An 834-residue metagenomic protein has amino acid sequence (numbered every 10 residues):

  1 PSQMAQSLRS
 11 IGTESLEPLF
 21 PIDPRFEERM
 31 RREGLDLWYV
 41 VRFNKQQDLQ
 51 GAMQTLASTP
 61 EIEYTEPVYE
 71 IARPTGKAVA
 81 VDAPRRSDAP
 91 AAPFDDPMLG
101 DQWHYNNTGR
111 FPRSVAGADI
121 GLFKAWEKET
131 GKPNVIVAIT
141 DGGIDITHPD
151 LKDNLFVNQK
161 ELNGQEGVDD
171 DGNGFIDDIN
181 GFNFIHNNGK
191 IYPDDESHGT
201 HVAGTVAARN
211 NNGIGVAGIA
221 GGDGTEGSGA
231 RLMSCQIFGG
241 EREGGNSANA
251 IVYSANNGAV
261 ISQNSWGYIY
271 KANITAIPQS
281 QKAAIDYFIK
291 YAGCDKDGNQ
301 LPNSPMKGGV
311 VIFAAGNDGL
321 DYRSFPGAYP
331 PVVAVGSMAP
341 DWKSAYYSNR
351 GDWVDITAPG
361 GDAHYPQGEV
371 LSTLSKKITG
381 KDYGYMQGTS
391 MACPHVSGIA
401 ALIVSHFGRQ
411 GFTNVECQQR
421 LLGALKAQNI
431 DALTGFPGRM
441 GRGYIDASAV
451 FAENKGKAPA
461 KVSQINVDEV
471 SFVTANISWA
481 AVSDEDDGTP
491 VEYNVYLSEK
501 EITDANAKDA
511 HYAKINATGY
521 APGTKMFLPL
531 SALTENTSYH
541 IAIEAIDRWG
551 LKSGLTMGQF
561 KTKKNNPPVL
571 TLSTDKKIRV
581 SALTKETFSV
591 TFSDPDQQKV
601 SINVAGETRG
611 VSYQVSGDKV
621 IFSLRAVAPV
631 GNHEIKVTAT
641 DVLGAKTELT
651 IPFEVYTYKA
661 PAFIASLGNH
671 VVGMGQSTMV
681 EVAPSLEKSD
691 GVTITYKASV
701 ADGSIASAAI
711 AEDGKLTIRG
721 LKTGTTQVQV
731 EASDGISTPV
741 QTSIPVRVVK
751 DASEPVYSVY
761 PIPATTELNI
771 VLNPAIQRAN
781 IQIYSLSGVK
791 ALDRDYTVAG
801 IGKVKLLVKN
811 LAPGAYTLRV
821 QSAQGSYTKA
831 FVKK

Functional and structural regions predicted by a protein language model:
R25-V40, Q54-I136, I144-D150, N154: Protease zymogen maturation seam
P60-E63, G117-N188, H201-T205, R209 (+2 more regions): Acidic-leg catalytic submotif of subtilisin-like serine proteases
G142, G172, D177-K290, A339 (+2 more regions): Subtilisin-like peptidase catalytic core
L155, N257-N264, I274, K307-G309 (+3 more regions): C-terminal subdomain of the subtilisin-like protease fold in secreted/lumenal serine endopeptidases
S324-S405: Extracellular S/T/G-rich loop segment that most often corresponds to the catalytic His/Ser-adjacent loop
A452-G488, E535, S553-K564: Pro/Thr/Ser/Gly-rich low-complexity, intrinsically disordered linker/stalk tracts
P490-T534: Recognizes extended acidic, P/S/T-rich segments that occur within or adjacent to Ig-like beta-sandwich modules
Q729, A752-Y760, A764-K834: C-terminal outer-membrane/trafficking sorting elements
